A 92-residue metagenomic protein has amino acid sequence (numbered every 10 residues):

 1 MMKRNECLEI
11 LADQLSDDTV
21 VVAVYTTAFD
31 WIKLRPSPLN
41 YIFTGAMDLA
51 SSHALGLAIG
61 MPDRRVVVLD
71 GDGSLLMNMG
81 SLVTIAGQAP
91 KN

Functional and structural regions predicted by a protein language model:
M1-M47: Active-site diphosphate/adenylate-binding microenvironment
I32-N92: Thiamine diphosphate
